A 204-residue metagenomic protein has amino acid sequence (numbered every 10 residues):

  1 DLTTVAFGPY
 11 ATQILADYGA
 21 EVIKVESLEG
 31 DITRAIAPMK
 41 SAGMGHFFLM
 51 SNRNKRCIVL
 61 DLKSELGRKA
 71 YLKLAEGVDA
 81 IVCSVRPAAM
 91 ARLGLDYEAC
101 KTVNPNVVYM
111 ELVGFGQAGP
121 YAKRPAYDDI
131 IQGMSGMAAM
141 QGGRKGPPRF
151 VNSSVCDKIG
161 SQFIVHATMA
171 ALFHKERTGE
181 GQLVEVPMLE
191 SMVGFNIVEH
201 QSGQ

Functional and structural regions predicted by a protein language model:
L2-Y18, T33, R86: Substrate-binding/gating loop at the entrance of the active-site cleft, primarily in PLP-dependent aminotransferase-like
L15, K55, V82, C100 (+4 more regions): Structural scaffold positions in well-ordered secondary structure
D17-C57: Glycine-rich phosphate-binding loop and adjoining beta1-alpha1-beta2 segment of Rossmann-like nucleotide-binding folds
D17-G19, N106, D129-Q132, G194-N196: Long amphipathic alpha-helix in the N-terminal Rossmann-like dinucleotide-binding domain of NAD(P)-dependent
I23, I58, V108-M110, V184: Hydrophobic/aromatic beta-strand patches that form the interior of the parallel beta-sheet core in alpha/beta enzyme
H46-T102: A structured beta-alpha segment of the ubiquitous adenosine-cofactor-binding alpha/beta core
S64, C83-A139: N-terminal Rossmann-like NAD(P) cofactor-binding subdomain of oxidoreductases, focused on the glycine-rich
A118, M134-Q204: Acidic, glycine-rich segments within the central catalytic cores of soluble metabolic enzymes that bind/position
